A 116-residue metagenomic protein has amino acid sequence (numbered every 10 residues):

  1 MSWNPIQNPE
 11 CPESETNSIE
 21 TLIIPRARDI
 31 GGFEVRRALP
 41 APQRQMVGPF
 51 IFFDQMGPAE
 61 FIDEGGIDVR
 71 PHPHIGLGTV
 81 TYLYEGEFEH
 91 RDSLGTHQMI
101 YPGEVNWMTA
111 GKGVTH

Functional and structural regions predicted by a protein language model:
S2-R37: Hydrophobic alpha-helical membrane-insertion signals
S2-W3, P12-I19, P42-P49, G66 (+2 more regions): Generic detector of short, locally flexible boundary/turn motifs and exposed helical patches
E13-S18, R28-G32, P58-I62, E85-E87 (+1 more regions): A short linear-motif detector with a strong N-terminal bias
A27-Y84: A short glycine-rich, His/Asp/Glu-containing loop-to-beta-strand
M46-M56, E104-T115: Conserved double-stranded beta-helix
V80-P102, M108-G111, T115: A short beta-strand-loop-beta hairpin characteristic of the jelly-roll/cupin
